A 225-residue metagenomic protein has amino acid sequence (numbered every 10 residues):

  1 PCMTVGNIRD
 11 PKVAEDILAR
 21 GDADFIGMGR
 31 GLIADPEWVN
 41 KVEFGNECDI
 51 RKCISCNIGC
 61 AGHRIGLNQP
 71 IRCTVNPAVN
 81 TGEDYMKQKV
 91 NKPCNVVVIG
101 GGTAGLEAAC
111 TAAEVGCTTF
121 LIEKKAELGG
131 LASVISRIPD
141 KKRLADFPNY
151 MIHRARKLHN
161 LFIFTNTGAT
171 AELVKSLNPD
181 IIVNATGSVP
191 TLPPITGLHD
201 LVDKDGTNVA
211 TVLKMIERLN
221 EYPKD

Functional and structural regions predicted by a protein language model:
P1-I99, T103, E107-T119, E127 (+1 more regions): Flavin-dependent oxidoreductase catalytic cores
A23, C94, L161, P179-D180: Local beta-strand N-terminus motif with an aromatic residue
K92-N95, N166, K224-D225: Phosphate-coordination loops involved in phosphoryl transfer and adenosine-cofactor binding
V98-F162, N166, T191: Beta1-alpha1 glycine-rich phosphate/pyrophosphate-binding loop at the start of Rossmann-like nucleotide-binding domains
R156, E172, T186-G187: NAD(P)H/NAD(P)+-dependent Rossmann-fold oxidoreductase cores
F164-L177: A conserved short coil-to-beta-strand element within the FAD-binding core of flavoproteins
P179-I181, A185-P193: Glycine-/small-residue-rich beta->alpha transition segments that form the dinucleotide
